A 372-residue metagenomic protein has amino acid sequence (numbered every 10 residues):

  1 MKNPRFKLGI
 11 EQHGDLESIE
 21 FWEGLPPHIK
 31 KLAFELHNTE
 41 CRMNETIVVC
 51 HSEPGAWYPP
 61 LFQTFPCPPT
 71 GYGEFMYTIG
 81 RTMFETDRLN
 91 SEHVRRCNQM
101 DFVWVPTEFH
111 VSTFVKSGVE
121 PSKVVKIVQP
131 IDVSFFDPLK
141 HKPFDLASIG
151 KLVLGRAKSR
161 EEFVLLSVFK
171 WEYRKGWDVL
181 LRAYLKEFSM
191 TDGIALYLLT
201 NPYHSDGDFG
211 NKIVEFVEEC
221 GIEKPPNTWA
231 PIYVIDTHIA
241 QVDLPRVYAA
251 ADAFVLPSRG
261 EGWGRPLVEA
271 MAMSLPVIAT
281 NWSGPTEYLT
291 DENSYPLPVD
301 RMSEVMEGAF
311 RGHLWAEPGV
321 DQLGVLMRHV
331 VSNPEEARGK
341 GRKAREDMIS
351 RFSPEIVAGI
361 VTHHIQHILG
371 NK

Functional and structural regions predicted by a protein language model:
E17-V115, D243: Extended catalytic core of nucleotide-activated donor transferases of GT-like folds
S91-E92, I131-R156: Acidic anion/phosphate-binding donor-loop and adjacent secondary structure in glycosyltransferase catalytic cores
K151, G155-K175, L181-Y184, L196-L198: Conserved donor-binding/catalytic core segment of Leloir-type glycosyltransferases
G207-V242: Nucleotide-activated donor-binding/catalytic signature segment of Leloir-type glycosyltransferases, i.e., the conserved
V255, V277-I278: A short hydrophobic beta-strand element within the catalytic core of glycosyltransferases that build diverse glycans
R259: Aromatic "clamp/platform" in nucleotide-sugar-dependent glycosyltransferases that forms part of the donor/acceptor
T286-H329: Change "using UDP/GDP/dTDP sugars" to "using nucleotide sugars
H329, E336-S350, H367: A short, well-ordered alpha-helix in the C-terminal region of glycosyltransferases
